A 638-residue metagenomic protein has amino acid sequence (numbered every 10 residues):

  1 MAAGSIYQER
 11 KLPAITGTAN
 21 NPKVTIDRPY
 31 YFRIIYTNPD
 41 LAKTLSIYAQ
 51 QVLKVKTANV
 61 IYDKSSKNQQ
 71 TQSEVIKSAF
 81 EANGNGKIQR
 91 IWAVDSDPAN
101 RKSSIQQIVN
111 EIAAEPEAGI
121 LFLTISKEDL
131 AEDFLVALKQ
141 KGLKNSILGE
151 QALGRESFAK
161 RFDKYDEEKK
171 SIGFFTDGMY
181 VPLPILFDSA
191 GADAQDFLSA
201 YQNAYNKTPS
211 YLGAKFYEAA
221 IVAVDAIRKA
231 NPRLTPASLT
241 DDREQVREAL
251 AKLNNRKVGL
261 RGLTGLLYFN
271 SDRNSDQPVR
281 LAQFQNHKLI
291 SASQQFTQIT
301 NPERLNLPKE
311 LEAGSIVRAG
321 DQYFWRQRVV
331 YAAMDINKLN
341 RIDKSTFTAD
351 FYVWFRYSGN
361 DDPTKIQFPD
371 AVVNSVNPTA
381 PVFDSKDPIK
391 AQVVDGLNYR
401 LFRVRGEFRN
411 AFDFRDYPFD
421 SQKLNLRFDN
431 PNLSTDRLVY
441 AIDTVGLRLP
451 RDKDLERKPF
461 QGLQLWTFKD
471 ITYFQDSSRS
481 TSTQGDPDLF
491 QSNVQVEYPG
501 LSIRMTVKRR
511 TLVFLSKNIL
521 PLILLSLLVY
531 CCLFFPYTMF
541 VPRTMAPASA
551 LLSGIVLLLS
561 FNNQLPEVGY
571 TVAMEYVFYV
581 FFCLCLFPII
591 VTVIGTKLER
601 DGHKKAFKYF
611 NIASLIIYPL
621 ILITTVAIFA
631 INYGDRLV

Functional and structural regions predicted by a protein language model:
M1-A93, D97, G142-D177: Extracytoplasmic ligand/sensor domains, especially the bilobed periplasmic-binding protein
M1-Q8, Q106-Q107, A118-K141, V222: Hydrophobic alpha-helical
I47-Y48, K102-E117: Short, well-structured alpha-helical segments in soluble
L135-Y217, K229-L234: Extracellular/periplasmic periplasmic-binding protein-like sensory domains
A204-G213, V224-L289: Segments of small-molecule ligand-sensing domains
V258-R328: Solvent-exposed, acidic/polar segments of extracytosolic/periplasmic ligand-binding ectodomains
P302-F535, M539-F540, N562-G569, A573 (+2 more regions): Non-transmembrane, solvent-exposed beta-strand/loop segments in proteins with extracellular/lumenal exposure or large
T511-V638: Hydrophobic alpha-helical transmembrane segments of membrane proteins
